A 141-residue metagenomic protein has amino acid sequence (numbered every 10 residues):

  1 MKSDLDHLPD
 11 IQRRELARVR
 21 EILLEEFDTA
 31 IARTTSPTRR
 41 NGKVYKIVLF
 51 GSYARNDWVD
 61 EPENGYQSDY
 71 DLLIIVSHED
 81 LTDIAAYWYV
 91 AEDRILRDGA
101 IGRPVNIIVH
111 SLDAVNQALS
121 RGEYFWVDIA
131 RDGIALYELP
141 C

Functional and structural regions predicted by a protein language model:
M1-V48, S52-Q67, V76-C141: Catalytic core of pol beta-like nucleotidyltransferases
L72: Conserved RNP beta-strands of RNA recognition motif
